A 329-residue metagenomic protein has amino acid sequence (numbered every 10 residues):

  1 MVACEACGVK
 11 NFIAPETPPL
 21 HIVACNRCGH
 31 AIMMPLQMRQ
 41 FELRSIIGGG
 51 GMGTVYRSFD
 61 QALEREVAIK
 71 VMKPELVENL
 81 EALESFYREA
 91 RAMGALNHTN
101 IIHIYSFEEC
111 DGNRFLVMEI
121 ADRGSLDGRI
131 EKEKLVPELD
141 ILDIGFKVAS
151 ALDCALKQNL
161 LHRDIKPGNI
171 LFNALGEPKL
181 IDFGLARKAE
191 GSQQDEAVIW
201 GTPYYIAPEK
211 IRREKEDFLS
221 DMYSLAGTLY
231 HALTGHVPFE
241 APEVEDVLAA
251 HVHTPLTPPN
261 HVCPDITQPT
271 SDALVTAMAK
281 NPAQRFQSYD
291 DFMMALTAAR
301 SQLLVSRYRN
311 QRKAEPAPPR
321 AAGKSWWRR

Functional and structural regions predicted by a protein language model:
R44-G50, V55: Protein kinase glycine-rich loop
K73-A95: AlphaC helix of the eukaryotic protein kinase fold
F107: Activation-segment/catalytic-loop signature of the eukaryotic protein kinase fold
D111-S125, R129: Conserved short submotifs of the Hanks-type protein kinase catalytic core that shape the nucleotide-binding pocket
I144-G145: Activation segment signature within eukaryotic-like protein kinase domains
S150-L160: Protein kinase catalytic-loop region centered on the HRD/HxD motif
T202-Y308: C-terminal lobe helix-coil module of Hanks-type protein kinase domains
